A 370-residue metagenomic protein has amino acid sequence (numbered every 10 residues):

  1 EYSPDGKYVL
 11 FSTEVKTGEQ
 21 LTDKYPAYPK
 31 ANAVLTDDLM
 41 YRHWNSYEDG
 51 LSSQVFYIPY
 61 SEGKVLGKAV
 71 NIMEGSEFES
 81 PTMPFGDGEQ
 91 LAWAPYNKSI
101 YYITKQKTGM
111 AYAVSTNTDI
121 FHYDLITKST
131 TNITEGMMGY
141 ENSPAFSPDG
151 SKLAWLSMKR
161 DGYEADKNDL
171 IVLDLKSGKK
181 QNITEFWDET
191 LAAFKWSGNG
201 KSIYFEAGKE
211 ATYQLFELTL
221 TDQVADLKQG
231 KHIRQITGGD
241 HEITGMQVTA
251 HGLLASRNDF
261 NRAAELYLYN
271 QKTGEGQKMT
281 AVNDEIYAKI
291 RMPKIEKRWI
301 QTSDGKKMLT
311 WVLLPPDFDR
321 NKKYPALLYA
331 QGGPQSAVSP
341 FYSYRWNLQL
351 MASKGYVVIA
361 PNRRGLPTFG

Functional and structural regions predicted by a protein language model:
E1-V9, Y41-D49, G75-I103, M110 (+8 more regions): Conserved beta-propeller blade repeats
F11-K64, A69-G75, I103-F121, A264-L266 (+2 more regions): Predominantly five- to eight-bladed beta-propeller fold
K16-E19, K107-M110, K159-Y163, K209-T212 (+1 more regions): Short glycine/acidic-enriched loop and turn motifs that connect beta-strands
E48, E242-G370: Serine-hydrolase catalytic core recognition
Y60-K64, D124-K128, D174-G178, T219-Q223 (+1 more regions): Short loop/turn segments that connect beta-strands within beta-propeller blades
E62-L66, E164, D222-Q229, K272-G274 (+1 more regions): Short, solvent-exposed loop/turn segments that connect beta-strands within catalytic domains and beta-strand-rich
K68-V70, K128-N132, G178-N182, V224-A225 (+3 more regions): Predominantly a core beta-strand signature of beta-propeller blades across repeat-based propeller domains
